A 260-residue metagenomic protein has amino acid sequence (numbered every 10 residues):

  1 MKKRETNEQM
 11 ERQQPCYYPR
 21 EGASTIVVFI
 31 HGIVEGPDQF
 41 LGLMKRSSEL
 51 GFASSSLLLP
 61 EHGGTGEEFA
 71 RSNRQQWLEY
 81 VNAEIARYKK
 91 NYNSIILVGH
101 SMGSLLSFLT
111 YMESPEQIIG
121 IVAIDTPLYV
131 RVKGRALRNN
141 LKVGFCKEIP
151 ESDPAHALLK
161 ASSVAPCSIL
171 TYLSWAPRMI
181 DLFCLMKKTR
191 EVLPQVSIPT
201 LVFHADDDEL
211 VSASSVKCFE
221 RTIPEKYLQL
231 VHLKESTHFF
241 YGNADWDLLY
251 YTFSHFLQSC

Functional and structural regions predicted by a protein language model:
L43, I198, S212-R221: Short alpha-helix in the alpha/beta-hydrolase fold that links the catalytic acid
S47-G66: Conserved alpha/beta-hydrolase
G99-G103, S107: Gly/Ala-rich beta-loop-alpha elbow adjacent to hydrolase catalytic centers
V122-V132: Active-site nucleophile loop of the alpha/beta-hydrolase fold
V196, V202-H204, D208: Short beta-strand/loop motif that positions the catalytic acidic residue of the alpha/beta-hydrolase fold
D207-V211, F240: Acidic catalytic loop of the alpha/beta-hydrolase fold
K217, R221-F239: Catalytic histidine neighborhood in serine/cysteine hydrolases with alpha/beta-hydrolase-type architecture
S236-L248: Catalytic histidine-centered segment of alpha/beta-hydrolase-like enzymes
